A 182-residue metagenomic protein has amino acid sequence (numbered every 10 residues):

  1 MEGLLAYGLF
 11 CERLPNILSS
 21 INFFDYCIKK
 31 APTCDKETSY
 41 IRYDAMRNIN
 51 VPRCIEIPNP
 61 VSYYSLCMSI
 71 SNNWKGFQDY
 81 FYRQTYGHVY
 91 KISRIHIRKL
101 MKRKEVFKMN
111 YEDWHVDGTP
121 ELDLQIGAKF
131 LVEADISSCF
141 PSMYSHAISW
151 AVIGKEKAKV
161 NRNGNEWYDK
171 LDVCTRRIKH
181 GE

Functional and structural regions predicted by a protein language model:
M1-G181: Conserved two-metal-ion catalytic palm core of "right-hand" nucleic acid polymerases, unifying RNA-dependent RNA
